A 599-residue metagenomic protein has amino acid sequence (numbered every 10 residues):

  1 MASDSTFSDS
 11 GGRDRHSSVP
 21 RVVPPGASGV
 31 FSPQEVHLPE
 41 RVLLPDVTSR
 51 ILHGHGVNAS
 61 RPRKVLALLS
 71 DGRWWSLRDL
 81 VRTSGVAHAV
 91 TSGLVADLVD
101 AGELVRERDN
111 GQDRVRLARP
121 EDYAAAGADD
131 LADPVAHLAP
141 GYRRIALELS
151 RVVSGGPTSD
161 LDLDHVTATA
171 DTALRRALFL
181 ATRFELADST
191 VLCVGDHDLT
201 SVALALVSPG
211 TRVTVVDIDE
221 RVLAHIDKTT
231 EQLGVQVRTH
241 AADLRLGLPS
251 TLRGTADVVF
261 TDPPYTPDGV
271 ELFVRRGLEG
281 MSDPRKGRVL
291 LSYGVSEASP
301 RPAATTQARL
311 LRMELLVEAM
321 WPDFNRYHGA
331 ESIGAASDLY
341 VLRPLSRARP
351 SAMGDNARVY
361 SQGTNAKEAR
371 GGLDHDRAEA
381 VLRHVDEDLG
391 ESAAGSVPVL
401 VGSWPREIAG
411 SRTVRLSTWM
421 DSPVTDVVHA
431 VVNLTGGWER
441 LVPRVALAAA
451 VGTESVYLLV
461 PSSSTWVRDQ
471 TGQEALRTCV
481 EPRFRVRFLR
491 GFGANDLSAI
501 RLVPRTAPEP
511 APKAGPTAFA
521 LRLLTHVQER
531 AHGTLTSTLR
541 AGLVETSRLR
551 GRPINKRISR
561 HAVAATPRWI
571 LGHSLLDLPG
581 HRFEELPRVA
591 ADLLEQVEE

Functional and structural regions predicted by a protein language model:
A2, V19-L192, L199-L206, V397 (+4 more regions): S-adenosyl-L-methionine
L206-R212, G452-E454: Conserved S-adenosyl-L-methionine
V216-G254: S-adenosyl-L-methionine
R245-V259, T266-P267, W419-A430: A short acidic, Gly/Pro-enriched loop at the edge of an enzyme's catalytic core that lines a small-molecule cofactor
T266-G277: A short, conserved alpha-helix within the catalytic core of class I
R275-E331, S337, V460-F484: C-terminal substrate-binding/active-site "lid" region of AdoMet-derived donor-dependent transferases
M313-R358, T478-H526: Class I S-adenosyl-L-methionine
N356-A394, T517-R550: Short, cationic low-complexity segments
